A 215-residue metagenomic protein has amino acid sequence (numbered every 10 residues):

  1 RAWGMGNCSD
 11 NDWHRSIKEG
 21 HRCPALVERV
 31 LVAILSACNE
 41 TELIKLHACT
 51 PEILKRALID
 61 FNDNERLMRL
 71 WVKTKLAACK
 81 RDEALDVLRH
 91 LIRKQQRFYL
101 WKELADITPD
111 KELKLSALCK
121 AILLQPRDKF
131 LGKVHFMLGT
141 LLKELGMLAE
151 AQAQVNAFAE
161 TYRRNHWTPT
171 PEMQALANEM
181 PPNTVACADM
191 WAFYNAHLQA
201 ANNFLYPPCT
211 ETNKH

Functional and structural regions predicted by a protein language model:
R1-A2, R93-K94, C119-P126, K143-W167: TPR/TPR-like (Sel1-like) alpha-helical repeat modules
R1-T41, A48, D60-K73, Q95-D106 (+3 more regions): Amphipathic alpha-helical repeat scaffolds of TPR domains
T41-I44, A78, T108-E112, L145: Structural motif corresponding to the intra-repeat A-B loop/turn of tetratricopeptide repeats
T50, M68, A84, W101 (+3 more regions): Solenoid-repeat scaffolds in large eukaryotic assemblies
L54, L88, L118, Q154-V155: Inward-facing hydrophobic residues that define packing positions of alpha-helical scaffold repeats
I59-D60, R93, D110, P126-F130: Short coil/turn linker motifs that delimit alpha-helical repeat modules in TPR/alpha-solenoid proteins
R81, K111-A117, K143-A153, R164-T168 (+1 more regions): Alpha-helical linker/edge segments of TPR/alpha-solenoid repeat scaffolds and analogous pre-/post-domain helices
N195-H215: S1/OB-fold single-stranded RNA-binding interface
